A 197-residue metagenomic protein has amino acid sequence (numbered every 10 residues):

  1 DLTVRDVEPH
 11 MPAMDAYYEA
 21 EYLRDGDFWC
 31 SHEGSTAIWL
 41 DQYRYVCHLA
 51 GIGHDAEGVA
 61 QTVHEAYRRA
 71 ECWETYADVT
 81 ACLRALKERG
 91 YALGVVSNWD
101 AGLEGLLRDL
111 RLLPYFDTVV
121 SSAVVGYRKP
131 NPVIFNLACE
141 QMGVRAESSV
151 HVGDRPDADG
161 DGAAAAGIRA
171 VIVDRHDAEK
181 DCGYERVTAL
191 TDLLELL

Functional and structural regions predicted by a protein language model:
D1-A77, R89: N-terminal helical cap/lid subdomain that shapes the substrate entry/recognition surface in HAD-like hydrolases
L2-R5, G53-V59, T80-A85, Y91-L197: Asp-based, Mg2+/Mn2+-dependent phosphohydrolase catalytic module
